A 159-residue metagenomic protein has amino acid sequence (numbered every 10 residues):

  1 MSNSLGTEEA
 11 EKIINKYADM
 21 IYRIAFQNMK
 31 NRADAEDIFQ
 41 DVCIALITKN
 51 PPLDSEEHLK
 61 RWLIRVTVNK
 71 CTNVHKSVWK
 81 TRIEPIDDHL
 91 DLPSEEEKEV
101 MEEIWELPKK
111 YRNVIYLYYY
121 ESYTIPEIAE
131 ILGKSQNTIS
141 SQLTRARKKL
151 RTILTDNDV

Functional and structural regions predicted by a protein language model:
M1-E11, I83-D87, E130-I131, R147-V159: C-terminal edge and immediately downstream basic/flexible tail or linker adjoining helix-turn-helix-like DNA-binding
M1-R23, E36, R112: A short, charge-rich alpha-helical start-of-domain segment used by transcription regulators
N3, K30, D41-H58, S77-W79: Sigma70-family region 2
R23, D37-I44, T48, E57-N69: Structural recognition of an alpha-helix C-terminal capping motif at a helix-to-coil junction
D54, R65-E84: Arg/Lys-rich amphipathic alpha helix in sigma70-family domain 2
V68, T72, L132-D156: DNA-recognition helix of helix-turn-helix
N73, K80-W105, T124-P126: Internal acidic/polar
V114-Y118: A short pre-motif secondary-structure segment
